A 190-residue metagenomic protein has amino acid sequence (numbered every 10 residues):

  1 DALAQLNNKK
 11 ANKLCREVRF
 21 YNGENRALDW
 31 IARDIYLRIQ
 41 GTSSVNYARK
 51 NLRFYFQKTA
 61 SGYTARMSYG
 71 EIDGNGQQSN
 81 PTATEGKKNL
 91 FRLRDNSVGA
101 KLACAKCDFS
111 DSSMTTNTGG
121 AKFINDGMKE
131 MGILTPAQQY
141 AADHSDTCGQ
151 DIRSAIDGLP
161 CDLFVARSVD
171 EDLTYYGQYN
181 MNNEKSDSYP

Functional and structural regions predicted by a protein language model:
D1-P190: Phosphate-handling architecture centered on phosphoinositide signaling
